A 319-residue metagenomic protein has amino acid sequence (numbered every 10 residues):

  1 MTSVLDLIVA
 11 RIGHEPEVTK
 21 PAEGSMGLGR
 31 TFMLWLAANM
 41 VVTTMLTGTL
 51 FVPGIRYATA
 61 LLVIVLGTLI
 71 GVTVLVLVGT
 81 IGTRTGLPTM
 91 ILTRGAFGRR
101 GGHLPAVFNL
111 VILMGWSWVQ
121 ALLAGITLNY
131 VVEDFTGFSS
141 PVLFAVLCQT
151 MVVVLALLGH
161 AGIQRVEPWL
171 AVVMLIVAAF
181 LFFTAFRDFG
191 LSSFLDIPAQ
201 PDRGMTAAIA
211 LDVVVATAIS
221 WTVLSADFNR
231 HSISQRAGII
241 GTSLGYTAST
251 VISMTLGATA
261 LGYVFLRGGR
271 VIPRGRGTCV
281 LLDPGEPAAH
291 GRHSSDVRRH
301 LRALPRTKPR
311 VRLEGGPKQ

Functional and structural regions predicted by a protein language model:
M1-A58, A179, G204-L211, R230-I240: Membrane-interface "cap" regions at the ends of multi-pass membrane proteins
T19, E23, T49-L50, L92-G95 (+6 more regions): Helix-loop junctions at the membrane interface of multi-pass solute transporters
K20-E23, P53-I55, T59, L122-L147 (+4 more regions): Inter-helical loop and helix-membrane interface segments of multi-pass membrane transporters/permeases
G24-L28, L158-A171, S220-I252, G269-T278 (+1 more regions): Hydrophobic, small-residue-rich membrane helices and short re-entrant helix-turn-helix hairpins that build
S25-M33, I70, R100-V111, A145 (+2 more regions): Select transmembrane alpha-helical segments in multipass membrane proteins
L50-T80, R100-A106, Y246-V251: Extracellular loop-to-transmembrane helix junctions
A106-V107, A121, E133-L158, V172-L181 (+7 more regions): Transmembrane alpha-helical segments of multi-pass small-molecule transport proteins
V172-A199, A207-A210, V214-A218, G257-L266: Hydrophobic alpha-helical segments and their helix-loop junctions in multi-pass secondary transporters
